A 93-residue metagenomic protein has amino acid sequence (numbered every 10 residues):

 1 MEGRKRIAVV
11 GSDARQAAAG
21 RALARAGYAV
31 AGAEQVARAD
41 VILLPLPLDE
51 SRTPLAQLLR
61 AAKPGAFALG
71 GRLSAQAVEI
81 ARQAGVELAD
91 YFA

Functional and structural regions predicted by a protein language model:
E2-R6, G65: Phosphate-coordination loops involved in phosphoryl transfer and adenosine-cofactor binding
I7-L23, F92-A93: Glycine-rich adenosine-cofactor-binding loop
Q16-A18, R38, S74-I80: Short, charged/polar "capping" segments at the starts of alpha-helices and the immediately preceding loops
R21, L59-R60, E79: Alpha-helical segments flanking ligand/cofactor-binding loops in enzyme cores
A26: Conserved dinucleotide-binding and phosphotransfer motif residues
A29-A39: Short acidic low-complexity segments
R38, L44-G71: Rossmann-fold NAD(P) dinucleotide-binding segment
F67, G71-F92: Rossmann-fold NAD(P)-binding glycine/threonine-rich loop
